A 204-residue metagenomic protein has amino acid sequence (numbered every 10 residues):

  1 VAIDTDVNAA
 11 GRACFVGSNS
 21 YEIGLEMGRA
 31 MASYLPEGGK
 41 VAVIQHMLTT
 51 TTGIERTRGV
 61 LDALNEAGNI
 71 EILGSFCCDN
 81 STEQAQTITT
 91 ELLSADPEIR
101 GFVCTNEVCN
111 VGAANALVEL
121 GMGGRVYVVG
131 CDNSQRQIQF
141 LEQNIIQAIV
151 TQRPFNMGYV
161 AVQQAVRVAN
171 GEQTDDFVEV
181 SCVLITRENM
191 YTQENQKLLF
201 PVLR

Functional and structural regions predicted by a protein language model:
V1-A2, G17, K40-I44, G74 (+3 more regions): Structural recognition of the beta-strand scaffold that forms the well-ordered cores of secreted hydrolase catalytic
V1-E22, S33, K40, S134-E142 (+1 more regions): Flexible loop/hinge segments that line or gate small-molecule binding clefts
R12, I72, E98-I99, I146: Local beta-strand N-terminus motif with an aromatic residue
I23-M27, T51-I70, Q84, I88 (+3 more regions): Short, solvent-exposed amphipathic alpha-helices that sit in or adjacent to ligand/effector-binding or catalytic
A30-G38, A63-A67, I88-A95, A116-L120 (+4 more regions): Structured segments of extracytoplasmic/periplasmic soluble domains in secreted or envelope-associated proteins
K40-Q45, L61-T82, S181: Short beta-strand elements in bilobed, periplasmic/extracellular small-molecule ligand-binding domains
L48, T52, A63-A67, R153-R204: Hinge/cleft segment of the Venus flytrap/periplasmic-binding protein
V60, L73-G74, C78-F140: Hydrophobic alpha-helical
